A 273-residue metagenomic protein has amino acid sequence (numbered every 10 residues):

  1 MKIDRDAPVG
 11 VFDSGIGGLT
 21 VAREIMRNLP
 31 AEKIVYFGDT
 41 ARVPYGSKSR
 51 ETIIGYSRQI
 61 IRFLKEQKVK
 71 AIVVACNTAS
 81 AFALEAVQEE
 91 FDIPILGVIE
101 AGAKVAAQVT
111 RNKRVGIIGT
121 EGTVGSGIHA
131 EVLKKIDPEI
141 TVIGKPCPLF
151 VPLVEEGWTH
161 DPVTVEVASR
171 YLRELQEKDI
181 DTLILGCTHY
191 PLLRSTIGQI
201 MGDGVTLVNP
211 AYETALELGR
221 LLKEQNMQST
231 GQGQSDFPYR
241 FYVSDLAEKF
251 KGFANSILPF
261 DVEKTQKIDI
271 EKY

Functional and structural regions predicted by a protein language model:
M1-Y273: Non-catalytic structural scaffold of enzyme domains
